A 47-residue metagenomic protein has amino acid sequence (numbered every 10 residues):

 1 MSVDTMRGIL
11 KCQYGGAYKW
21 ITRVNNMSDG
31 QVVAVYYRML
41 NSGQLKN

Functional and structural regions predicted by a protein language model:
M1-K46: N-terminal acidic leader/helix
